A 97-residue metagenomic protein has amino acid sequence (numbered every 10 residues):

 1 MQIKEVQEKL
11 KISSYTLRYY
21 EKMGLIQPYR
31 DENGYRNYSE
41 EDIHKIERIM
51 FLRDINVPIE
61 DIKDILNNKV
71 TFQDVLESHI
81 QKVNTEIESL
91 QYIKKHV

Functional and structural regions predicted by a protein language model:
M1-E60: Basic helix-turn-helix/winged-helix DNA-binding cores and closely related short helical interaction motifs
D31, M50, I55, D61-V97: Short, charged amphipathic alpha-helical surface segments
